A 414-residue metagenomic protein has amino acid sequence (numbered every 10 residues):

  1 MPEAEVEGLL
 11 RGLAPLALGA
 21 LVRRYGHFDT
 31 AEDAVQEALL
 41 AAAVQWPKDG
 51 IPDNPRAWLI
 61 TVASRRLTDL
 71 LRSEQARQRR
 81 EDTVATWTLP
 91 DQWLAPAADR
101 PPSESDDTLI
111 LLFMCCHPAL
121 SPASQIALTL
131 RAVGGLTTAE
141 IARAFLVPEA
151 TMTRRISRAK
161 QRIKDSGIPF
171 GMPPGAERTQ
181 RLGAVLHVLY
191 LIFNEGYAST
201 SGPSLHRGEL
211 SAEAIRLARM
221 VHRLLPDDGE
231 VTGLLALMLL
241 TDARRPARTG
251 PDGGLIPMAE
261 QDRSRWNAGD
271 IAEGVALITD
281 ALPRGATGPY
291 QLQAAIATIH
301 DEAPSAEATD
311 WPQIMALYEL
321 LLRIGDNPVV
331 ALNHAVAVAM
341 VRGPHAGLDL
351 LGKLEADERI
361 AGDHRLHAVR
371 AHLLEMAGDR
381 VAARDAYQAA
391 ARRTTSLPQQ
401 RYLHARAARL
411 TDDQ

Functional and structural regions predicted by a protein language model:
M1-G19, D29, T179-H187, L191: A short, charge-rich alpha-helical start-of-domain segment used by transcription regulators
L9-F28, A41-Q45, L71, F113 (+3 more regions): Amphipathic, Lys/Arg- and hydrophobic-enriched alpha-helical face
D33-L40, D53-R65, R154: Structural recognition of an alpha-helix C-terminal capping motif at a helix-to-coil junction
G50, S64-D82, D165: Arg/Lys-rich amphipathic alpha helix in sigma70-family domain 2
E74, E81-E140, V147-E319: Amphipathic helix-loop-helix modules that constitute alpha-helical solenoid scaffolds
L239, T298-E302, V338-A339, L374 (+1 more regions): Residue at a conserved register position within TPR or TPR-like alpha-solenoid repeats
D242, S305-A308, V341-R342, A377 (+1 more regions): Structural motif corresponding to the intra-repeat A-B loop/turn of tetratricopeptide repeats
